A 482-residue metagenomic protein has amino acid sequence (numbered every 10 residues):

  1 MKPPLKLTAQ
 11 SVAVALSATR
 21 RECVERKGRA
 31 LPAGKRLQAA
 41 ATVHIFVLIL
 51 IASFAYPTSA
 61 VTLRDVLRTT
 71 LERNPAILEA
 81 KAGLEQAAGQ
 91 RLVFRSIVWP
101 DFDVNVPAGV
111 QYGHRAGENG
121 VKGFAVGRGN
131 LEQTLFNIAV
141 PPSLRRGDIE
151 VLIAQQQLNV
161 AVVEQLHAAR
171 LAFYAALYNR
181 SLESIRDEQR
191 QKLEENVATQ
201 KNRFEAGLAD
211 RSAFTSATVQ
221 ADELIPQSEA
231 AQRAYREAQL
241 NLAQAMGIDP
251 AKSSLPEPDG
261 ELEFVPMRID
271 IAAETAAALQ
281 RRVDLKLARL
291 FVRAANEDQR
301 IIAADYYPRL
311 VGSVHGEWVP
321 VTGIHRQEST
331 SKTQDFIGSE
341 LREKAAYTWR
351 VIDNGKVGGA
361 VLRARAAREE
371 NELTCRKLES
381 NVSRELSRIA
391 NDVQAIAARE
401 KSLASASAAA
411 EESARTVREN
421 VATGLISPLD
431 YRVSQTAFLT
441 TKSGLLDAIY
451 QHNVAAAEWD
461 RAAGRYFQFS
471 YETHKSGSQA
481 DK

Functional and structural regions predicted by a protein language model:
P3, A18-T19, V24-E25, R29-V43 (+2 more regions): Short, low-complexity intrinsically disordered segments enriched in A/P/G/S/L with frequent Arg, especially at protein
Y56, I389, G444-K482: Acidic, low-complexity, intrinsically disordered peripheral segments
V61-L67: Regulatory alphaC helix of protein kinase catalytic domains
L67-L71, F214, T218, I248-H325 (+2 more regions): Amphipathic alpha-helical coiled-coil scaffold segments and their short linker/junction regions
L78-A82, R95-W99, L135-V162, D187 (+8 more regions): Sec/SRP-type N-terminal targeting helices
A82, E223-I248, S407-R465: Short segments within alpha-helical structural elements
N105-F136, D148, E257-R268, R300 (+2 more regions): Small/polar, glycine/serine/threonine/aspartate-rich low-complexity segments that form flexible
E164-A277, I389-D392, I396, E419 (+2 more regions): Periplasmic alpha-helical coiled-coil/stalk elements that build and connect Gram-negative outer-membrane
